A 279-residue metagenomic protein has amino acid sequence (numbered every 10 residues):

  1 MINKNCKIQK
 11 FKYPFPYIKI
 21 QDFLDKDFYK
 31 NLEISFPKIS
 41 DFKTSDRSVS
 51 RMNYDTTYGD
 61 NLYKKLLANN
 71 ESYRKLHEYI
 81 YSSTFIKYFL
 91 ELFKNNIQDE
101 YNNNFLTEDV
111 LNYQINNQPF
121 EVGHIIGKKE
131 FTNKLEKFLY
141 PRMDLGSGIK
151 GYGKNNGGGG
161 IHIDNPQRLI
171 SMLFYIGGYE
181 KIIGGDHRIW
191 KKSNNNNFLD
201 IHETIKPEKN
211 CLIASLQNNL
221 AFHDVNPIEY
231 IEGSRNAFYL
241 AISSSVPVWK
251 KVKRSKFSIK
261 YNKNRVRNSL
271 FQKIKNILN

Functional and structural regions predicted by a protein language model:
M1-N279: Fe(II)/2-oxoglutarate oxygenase catalytic core
